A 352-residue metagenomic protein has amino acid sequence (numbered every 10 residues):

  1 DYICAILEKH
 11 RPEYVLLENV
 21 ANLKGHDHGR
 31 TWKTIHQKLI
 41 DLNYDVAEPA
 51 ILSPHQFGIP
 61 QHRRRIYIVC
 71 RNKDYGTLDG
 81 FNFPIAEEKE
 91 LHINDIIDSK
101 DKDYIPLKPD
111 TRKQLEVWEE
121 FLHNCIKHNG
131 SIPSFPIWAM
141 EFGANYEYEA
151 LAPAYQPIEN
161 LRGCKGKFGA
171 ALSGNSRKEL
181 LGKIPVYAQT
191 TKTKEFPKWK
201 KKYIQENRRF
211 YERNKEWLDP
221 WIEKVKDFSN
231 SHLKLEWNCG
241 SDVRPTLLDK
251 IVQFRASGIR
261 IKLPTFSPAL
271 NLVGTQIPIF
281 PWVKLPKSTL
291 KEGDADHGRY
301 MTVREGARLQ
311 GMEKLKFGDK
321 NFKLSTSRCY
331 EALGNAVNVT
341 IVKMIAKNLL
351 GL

Functional and structural regions predicted by a protein language model:
D1-R71, G76-T77: Conserved Class I SAM-dependent methyltransferase catalytic core
I6, Y14, L91-H92, R260: A general structural signal for stabilizing positions within well-ordered secondary structure
K24-D27, K108, G258, V337: Short coil/turn residues that cap or connect secondary-structure elements
T31, D110, M301: Soluble or luminal CAZymes and related metallo-dependent hydrolases
T31-I35, I85-A86, S288: Glycine-rich, phosphate-binding/catalytic loops in enzymes
H55-Q56, G80-P84, N124, K167 (+2 more regions): Intrinsically disordered, low-complexity boundary segments flanking structured domains
I59-F142: Flexible, glycine-/basic-rich loop-and-beta segments that form/coincide with the SAM-dependent methyltransferase
W138-L352: C-terminal target-recognition/interaction regions appended to catalytic cores
